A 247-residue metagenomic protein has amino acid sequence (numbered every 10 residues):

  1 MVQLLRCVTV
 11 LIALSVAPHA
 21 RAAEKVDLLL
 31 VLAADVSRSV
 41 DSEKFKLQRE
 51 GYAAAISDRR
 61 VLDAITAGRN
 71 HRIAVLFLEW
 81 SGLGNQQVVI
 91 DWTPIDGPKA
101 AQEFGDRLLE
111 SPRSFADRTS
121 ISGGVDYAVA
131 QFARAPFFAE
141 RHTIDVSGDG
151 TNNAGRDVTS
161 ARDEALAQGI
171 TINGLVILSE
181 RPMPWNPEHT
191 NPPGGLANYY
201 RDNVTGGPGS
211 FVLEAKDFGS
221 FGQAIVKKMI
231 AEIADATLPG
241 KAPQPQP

Functional and structural regions predicted by a protein language model:
V2-V10: Sec-dependent signal peptide recognition, specifically the positively charged N-region followed immediately by
A17-P18: N-terminal signal peptide c-region/cleavage motif recognized by signal peptidases
E24-V89, A128, T143-S147: Von Willebrand factor
A33-E43, V75, D91, R107-R118 (+3 more regions): Second-shell loop/turn segments in exported
G68-R107, N186-P193, A197-R201: Short beta-strand-loop
Q87, Q102-H142, V176-W185, P192 (+1 more regions): Von Willebrand factor
T151-Y199: VWA/integrin I-like adhesion module and closely mimicked acidic/polar interface patches used
V212-P247: C-terminal "exit" segments of structured domains
